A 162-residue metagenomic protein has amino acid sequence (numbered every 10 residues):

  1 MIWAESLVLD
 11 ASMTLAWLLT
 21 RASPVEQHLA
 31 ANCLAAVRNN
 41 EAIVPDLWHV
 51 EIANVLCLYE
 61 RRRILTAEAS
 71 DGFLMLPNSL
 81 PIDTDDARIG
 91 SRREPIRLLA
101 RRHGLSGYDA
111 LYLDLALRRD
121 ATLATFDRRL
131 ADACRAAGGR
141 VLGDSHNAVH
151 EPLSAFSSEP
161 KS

Functional and structural regions predicted by a protein language model:
M1-L47, Y59-D71, A137, H150-P152 (+1 more regions): Short, well-structured N-terminal submotif of metal-dependent ribonuclease cores
M1-S6, D85, L113, L117-S162: Acidic, PIN/NYN-like endoribonuclease modules and their adjacent C-terminal/linker elements
M13-T14, W48, S91, Y112 (+1 more regions): Alpha-helix capping/helix-boundary segments
P45, Y108, F126: Replace "coordinates the UDP/GDP/TDP-sugar" with "coordinates nucleotide-activated sugar donors
D46-H49, A69-R102, D114: Acidic catalytic patch
P95-S106, N147-A155: Long, charge-rich low-complexity segments
